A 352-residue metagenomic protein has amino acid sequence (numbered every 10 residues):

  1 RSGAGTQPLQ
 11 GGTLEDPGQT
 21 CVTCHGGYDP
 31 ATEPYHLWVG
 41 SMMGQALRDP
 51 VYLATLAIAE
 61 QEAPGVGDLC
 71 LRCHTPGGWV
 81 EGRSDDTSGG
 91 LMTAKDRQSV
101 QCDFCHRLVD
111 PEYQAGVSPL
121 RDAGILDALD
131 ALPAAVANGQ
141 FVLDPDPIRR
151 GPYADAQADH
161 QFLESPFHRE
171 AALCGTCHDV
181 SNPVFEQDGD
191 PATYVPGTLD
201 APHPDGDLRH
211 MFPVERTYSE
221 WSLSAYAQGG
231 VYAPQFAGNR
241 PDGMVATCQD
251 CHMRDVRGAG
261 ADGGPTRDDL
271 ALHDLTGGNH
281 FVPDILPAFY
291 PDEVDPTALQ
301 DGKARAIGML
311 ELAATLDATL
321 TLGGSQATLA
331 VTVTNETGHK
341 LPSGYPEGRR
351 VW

Functional and structural regions predicted by a protein language model:
R1-A31: N-terminal module-boundary/linker segments of secreted carbohydrate-active enzymes
R1-S2, D29-L56, D86-W352: Primarily the internal scaffold of c-type cytochrome electron-transfer domains, especially repeated/multiheme c-type
L14-G18, A63, G67, R97-S99 (+2 more regions): Residues immediately within or flanking Cys/His clusters that coordinate Zn2+ in small zinc-binding modules
G18, T75, R107: Aromatic-flanked redox-active Cys/Sec active sites in thiol-based oxidoreductases, especially the WC-centered
G18-C24, G40, G67-C70: A common structural microfeature
T55-A63: Membrane helical hairpin/interfacial module
L69-R72, Q101-D103: Structural recognition of the beta-strand scaffold that forms the well-ordered cores of secreted hydrolase catalytic
R72-S84: Conserved, well-structured interaction surfaces
